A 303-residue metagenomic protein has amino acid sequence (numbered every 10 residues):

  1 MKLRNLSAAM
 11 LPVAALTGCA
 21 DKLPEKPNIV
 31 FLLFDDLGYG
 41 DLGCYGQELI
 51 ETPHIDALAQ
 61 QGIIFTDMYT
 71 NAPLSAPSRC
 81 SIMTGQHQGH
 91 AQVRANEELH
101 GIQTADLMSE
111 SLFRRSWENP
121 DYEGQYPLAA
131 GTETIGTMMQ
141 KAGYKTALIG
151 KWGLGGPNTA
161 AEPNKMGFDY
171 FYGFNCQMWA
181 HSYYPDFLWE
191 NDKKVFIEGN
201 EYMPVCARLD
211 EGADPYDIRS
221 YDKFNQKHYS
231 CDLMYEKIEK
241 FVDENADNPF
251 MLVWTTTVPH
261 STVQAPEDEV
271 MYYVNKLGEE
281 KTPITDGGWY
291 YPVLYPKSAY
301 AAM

Functional and structural regions predicted by a protein language model:
M1-S7: Bacterial N-terminal signal peptides that target proteins for export
M10-P12: Hydrophobic helical h-region of N-terminal Sec-dependent signal peptides in bacterial secretory/periplasmic proteins
T17-G18: C-terminal motif of bacterial Sec signal peptides marking the signal peptidase cleavage site
L23-P24, F34-I50, T66, T70 (+4 more regions): Active-site-proximal cap/lid insertion segments
E25-V30, Q61-T66, Q140-A147, M166-D169 (+1 more regions): Loop/turn elements at helix/coil->beta-strand transitions in domains of secreted/extracellular proteins
F34, D56-Q60, M83, G136-Q140 (+3 more regions): Non-transmembrane alpha-helical segments in soluble domains of secreted/periplasmic/extracellular proteins
Y39-T134, M138, Y144-A147, N158 (+3 more regions): Active-site segment of extracytoplasmic enzymes that catalyze sulfate/phosphate-ester chemistry
K151: Active-site glycine-centered loops adjacent to acidic/histidine catalytic or metal-binding residues that shape
